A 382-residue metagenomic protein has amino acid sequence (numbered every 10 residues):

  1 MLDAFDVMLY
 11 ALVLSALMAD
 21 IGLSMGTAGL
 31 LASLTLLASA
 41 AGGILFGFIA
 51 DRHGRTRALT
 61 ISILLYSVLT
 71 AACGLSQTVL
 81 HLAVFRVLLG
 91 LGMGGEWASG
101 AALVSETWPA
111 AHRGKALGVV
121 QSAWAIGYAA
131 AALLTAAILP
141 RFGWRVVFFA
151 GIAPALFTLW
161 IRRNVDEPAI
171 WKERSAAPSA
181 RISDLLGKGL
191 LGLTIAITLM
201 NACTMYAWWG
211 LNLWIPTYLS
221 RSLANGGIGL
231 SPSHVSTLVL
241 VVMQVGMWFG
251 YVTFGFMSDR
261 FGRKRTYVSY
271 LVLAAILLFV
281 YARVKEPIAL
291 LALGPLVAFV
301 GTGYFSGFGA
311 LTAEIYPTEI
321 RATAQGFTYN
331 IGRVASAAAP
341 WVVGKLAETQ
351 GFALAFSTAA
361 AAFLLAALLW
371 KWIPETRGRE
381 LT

Functional and structural regions predicted by a protein language model:
A11, G189-F249: Extracytoplasmic gate region of multi-pass secondary transporters
L17-M18, I49-A50, L134-R141, L219-S220 (+2 more regions): Interfacial helix-cap and linker-helix signal at transmembrane-aqueous boundaries of multi-pass secondary transporters
G22, G54, L75-H81, P109 (+2 more regions): Helix-breaking motifs and short loop linkers at transmembrane-helix boundaries and internal kinks in secondary membrane
A41-V79, F261: Conserved MFS/SLC helix-loop-helix module at the cytosolic interface between two early adjacent transmembrane helices
F85-S122: Cytoplasmic helix-loop-helix junction between adjacent transmembrane helices in 12-TM secondary transporters
V120-R163: Helix-loop-helix hairpin linking two adjacent transmembrane segments in secondary transporters
I161-N164, A360-T382: Multi-pass alpha-helical transporter architecture, strongest for 12-TM Major Facilitator/SLC carriers used
G246-F249, T253-F308: C-terminal transmembrane helical hairpin of 12-TM major facilitator-type secondary transporters
